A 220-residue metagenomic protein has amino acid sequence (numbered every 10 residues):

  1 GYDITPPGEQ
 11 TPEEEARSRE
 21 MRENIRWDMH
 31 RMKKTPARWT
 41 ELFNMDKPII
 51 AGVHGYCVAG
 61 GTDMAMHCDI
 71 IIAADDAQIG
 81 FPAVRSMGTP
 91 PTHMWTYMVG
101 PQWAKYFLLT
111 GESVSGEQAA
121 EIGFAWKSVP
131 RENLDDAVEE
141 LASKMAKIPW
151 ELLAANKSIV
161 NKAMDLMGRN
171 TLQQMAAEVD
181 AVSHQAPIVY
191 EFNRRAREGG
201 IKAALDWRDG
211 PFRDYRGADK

Functional and structural regions predicted by a protein language model:
G1-E41: Glycine- (often His-adjacent) and acidic-residue-rich active-site loop that binds/positions the CoA thioester
I4-A16, S115-G116, D136, K147-K220: C-terminal alpha-helix plus adjacent terminal tail
E13-E15, M21-R22, P36-A37, N44 (+3 more regions): Short, flexible segments with low predicted structural confidence
R17-I25, F81-V84, P101-A104, G111-E112 (+2 more regions): Short C-terminal domain-edge/linker segments immediately following a structured domain
N24, D28-R31, K127, R131 (+3 more regions): Alpha-helix initiation/capping motif
H30-R31, D69-G80, R169, A203-R213: Short, charge-rich amphipathic segments
T35-W39, T92, A142, V160 (+2 more regions): Hydrophobic alpha-helical core bundles mediating ligand binding, dimerization, or RNAP-core interactions
T40-L153: Crotonase-fold acyl-CoA enzyme core
